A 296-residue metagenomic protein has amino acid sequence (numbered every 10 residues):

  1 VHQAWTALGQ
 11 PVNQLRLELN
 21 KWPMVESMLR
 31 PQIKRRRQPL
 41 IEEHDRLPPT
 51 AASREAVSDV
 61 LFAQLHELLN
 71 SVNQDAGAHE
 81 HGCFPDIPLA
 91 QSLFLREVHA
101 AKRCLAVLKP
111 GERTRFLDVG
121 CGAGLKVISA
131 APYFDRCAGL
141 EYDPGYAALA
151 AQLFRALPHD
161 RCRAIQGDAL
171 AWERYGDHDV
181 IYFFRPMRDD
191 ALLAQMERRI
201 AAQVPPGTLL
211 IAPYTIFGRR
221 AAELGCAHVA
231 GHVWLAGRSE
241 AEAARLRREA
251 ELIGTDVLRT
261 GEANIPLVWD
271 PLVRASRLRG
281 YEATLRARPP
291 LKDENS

Functional and structural regions predicted by a protein language model:
V1-G111: S-adenosyl-L-methionine
L117-G124: Class I SAM-dependent methyltransferase "Motif I" SAM/SAH-binding loop
L125-F134: Conserved SAM-binding loop of SAM-dependent methyltransferases across substrates and taxa, primarily the Class I
D143: Conserved SAM/SAH-binding beta-strand->alpha-helix loop
A150-A151: Conserved SAM-binding loop
H159-D168: Conserved SAM-binding strand-loop segment of SAM-dependent methyltransferases
D179-A191: A short SAM/SAH-binding and catalytic strip from SAM-dependent methyltransferases
D190-A250: C-terminal substrate-binding/active-site "lid" region of AdoMet-derived donor-dependent transferases
